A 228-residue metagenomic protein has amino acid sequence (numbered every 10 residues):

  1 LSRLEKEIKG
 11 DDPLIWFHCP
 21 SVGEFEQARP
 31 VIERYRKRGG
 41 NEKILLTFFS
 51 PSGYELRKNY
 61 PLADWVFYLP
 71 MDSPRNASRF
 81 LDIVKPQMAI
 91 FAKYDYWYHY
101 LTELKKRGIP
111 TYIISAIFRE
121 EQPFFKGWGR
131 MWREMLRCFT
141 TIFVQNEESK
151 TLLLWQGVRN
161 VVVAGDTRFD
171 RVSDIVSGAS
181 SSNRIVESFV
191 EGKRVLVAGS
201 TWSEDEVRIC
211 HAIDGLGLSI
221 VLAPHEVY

Functional and structural regions predicted by a protein language model:
L1-R3, I8-V176, V197, T201-S203 (+1 more regions): Active-site and donor-binding regions of nucleotide-sugar-utilizing enzymes
G10-W16, F189-L196, E206-R208, L218-S219: Charged active-site motifs of nucleotide-sugar-dependent glycosyltransferases
F25-A28, E206-D214: Nucleotide-sugar-dependent glycosyltransferases with a strong bias toward membrane-associated enzymes that transfer
R34, R79, I83, R184-S188 (+1 more regions): A generic secondary-structure signal
R38-N41, G215-S219: Structural alpha-beta junctions
P61, L153-L154, E187-F189, C210-L216: Alpha-helix C-terminal capping segments
